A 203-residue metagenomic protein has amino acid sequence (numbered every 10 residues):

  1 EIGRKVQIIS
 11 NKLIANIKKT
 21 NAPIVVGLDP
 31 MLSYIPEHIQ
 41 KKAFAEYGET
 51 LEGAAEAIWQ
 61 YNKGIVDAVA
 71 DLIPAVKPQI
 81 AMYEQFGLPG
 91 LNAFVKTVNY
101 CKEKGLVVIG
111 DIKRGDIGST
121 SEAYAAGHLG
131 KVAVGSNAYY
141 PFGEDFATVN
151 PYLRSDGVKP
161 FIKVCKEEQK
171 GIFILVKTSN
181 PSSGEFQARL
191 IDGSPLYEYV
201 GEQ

Functional and structural regions predicted by a protein language model:
V6-A68: N-terminal glycine-rich anion-binding loop in soluble enzyme alpha/beta folds
S10, N62-V66, F94-V98, V158 (+2 more regions): Generic structural signal for well-ordered alpha-helices, preferentially at hydrophobic/aromatic core positions
T20-I24, D71-P74, K104-L106, F142-D145 (+1 more regions): Short, well-ordered coil/turn segments that N-cap beta-strands
V26, V76, D111, A147: Conserved, mostly hydrophobic/aromatic
A54, K77-G90: Glycine-rich, proline-tolerant flexible connector loops at the mouths of alpha/beta enzymes
V66-I73, V98-E103, I162-E168: Acidic (Asp/Glu)-rich catalytic clusters
G90-G110: Alpha-helix-loop-beta-strand connector modules within alpha/beta enzyme cores
D116-Q203: Conserved anion-binding
